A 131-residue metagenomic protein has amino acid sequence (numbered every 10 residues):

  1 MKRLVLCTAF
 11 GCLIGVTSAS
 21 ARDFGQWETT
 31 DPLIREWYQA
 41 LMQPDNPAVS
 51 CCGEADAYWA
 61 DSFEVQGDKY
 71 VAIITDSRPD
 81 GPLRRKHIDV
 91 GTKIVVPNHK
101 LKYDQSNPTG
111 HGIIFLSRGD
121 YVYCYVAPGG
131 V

Functional and structural regions predicted by a protein language model:
M1-L4: Positively charged n-region of N-terminal signal peptides that target proteins for export
C7-G15: Bacterial N-terminal signal peptides
F10, E54-A55, A127: General secretory precursor processing signal
G15, D45-N46, R118: Processing junctions and N-termini across compartments
A21-A72: N-terminal secretory signal peptides
A72-P108: Short Fe-S-cluster ligation motifs
Y103-V131: C-terminal partner/receptor-binding element of secreted or periplasmic proteins
